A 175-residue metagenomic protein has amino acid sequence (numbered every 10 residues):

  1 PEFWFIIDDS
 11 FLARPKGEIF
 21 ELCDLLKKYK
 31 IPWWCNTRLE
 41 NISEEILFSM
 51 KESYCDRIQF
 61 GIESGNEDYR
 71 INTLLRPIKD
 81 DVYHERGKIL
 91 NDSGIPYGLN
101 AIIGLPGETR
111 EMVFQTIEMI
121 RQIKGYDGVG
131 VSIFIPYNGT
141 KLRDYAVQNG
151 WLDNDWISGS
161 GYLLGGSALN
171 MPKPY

Functional and structural regions predicted by a protein language model:
F3: Glycine-rich, aromatic-lined ligand/substrate-binding cores of catalytic and carbohydrate-binding domains
I7-S10: Glycine-rich Rossmann NAD(P)(H)-binding loop
K16, F20-Y175: A structural motif corresponding to the C-terminal lobe/cap of the Radical SAM core domain
